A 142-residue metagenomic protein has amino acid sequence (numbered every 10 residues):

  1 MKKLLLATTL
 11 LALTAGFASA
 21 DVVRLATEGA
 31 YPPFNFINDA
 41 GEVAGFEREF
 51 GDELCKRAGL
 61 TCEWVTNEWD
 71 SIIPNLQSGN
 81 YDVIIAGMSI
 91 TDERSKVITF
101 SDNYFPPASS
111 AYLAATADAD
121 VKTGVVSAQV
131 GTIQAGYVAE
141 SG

Functional and structural regions predicted by a protein language model:
M1-A20: Gram-negative bacterial Sec-dependent N-terminal signal peptides
D21-M88: Extracytoplasmic small-molecule ligand-binding "clamshell" domains of the periplasmic binding protein/Venus flytrap
L25, W64, F100, A111-Y112 (+1 more regions): Generic preference for hydrophobic
G29-P33, V43-K56, P107-G142: Bilobed "Venus flytrap"/periplasmic-binding protein-like clamshell domains and structurally analogous long
N38-E42, G79, I98-S101, E140-G142: Short, glycine/charged-enriched secondary-structure capping and boundary segments
S71, M88-V97, G136-E140: A ligand-binding cleft/hinge motif common to bilobed small-molecule-binding domains
E93-A108: Ligand-binding "clamshell"
